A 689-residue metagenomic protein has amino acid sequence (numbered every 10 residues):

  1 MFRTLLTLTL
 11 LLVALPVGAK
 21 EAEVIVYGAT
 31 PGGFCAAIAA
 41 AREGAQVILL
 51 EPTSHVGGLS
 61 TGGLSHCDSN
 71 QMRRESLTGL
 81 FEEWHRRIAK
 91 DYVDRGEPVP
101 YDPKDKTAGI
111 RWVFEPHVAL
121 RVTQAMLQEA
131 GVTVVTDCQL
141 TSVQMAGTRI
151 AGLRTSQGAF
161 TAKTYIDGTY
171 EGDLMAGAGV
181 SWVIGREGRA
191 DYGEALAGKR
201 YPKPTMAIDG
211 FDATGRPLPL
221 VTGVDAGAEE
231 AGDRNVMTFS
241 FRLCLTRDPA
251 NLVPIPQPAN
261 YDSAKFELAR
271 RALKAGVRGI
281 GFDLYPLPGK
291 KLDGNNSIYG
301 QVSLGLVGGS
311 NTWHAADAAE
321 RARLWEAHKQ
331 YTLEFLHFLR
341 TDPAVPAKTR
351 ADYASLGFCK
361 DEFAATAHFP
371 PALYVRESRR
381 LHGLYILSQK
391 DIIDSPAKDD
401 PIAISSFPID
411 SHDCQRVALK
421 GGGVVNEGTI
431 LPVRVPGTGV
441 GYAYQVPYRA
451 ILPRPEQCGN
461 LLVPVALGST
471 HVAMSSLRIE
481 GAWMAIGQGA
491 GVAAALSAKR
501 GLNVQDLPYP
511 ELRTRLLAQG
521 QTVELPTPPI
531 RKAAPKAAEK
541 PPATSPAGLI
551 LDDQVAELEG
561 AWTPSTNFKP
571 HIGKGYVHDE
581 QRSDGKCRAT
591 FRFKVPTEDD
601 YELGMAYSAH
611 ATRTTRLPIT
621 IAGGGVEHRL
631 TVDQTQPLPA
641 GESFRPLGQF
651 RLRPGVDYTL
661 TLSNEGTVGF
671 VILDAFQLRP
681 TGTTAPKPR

Functional and structural regions predicted by a protein language model:
L5-A14: Bacterial N-terminal signal peptides
L15-A19: Sec/Tat signal peptide C-region and signal peptidase I cleavage site
K20-T30: Beta1/beta-strand and adjacent pyrophosphate-binding region of the FAD-binding site in flavoprotein oxidoreductases
G33: N-terminal Rossmann-fold NAD(P) dinucleotide-binding loop
A45-Q46, E51-S142, A146, V183 (+2 more regions): Conserved N-terminal/central alpha/beta ligand/cofactor-binding core
L120, G158, A162-T164, G168-E539: Flavin (FAD/FMN)-binding glycine-rich loop and adjacent Rossmann-like elements that form
Q144-A159: Conserved beta-strand-loop-beta-strand element in the redox core of flavoprotein oxidoreductases
E539-R689: Extracytoplasmic
